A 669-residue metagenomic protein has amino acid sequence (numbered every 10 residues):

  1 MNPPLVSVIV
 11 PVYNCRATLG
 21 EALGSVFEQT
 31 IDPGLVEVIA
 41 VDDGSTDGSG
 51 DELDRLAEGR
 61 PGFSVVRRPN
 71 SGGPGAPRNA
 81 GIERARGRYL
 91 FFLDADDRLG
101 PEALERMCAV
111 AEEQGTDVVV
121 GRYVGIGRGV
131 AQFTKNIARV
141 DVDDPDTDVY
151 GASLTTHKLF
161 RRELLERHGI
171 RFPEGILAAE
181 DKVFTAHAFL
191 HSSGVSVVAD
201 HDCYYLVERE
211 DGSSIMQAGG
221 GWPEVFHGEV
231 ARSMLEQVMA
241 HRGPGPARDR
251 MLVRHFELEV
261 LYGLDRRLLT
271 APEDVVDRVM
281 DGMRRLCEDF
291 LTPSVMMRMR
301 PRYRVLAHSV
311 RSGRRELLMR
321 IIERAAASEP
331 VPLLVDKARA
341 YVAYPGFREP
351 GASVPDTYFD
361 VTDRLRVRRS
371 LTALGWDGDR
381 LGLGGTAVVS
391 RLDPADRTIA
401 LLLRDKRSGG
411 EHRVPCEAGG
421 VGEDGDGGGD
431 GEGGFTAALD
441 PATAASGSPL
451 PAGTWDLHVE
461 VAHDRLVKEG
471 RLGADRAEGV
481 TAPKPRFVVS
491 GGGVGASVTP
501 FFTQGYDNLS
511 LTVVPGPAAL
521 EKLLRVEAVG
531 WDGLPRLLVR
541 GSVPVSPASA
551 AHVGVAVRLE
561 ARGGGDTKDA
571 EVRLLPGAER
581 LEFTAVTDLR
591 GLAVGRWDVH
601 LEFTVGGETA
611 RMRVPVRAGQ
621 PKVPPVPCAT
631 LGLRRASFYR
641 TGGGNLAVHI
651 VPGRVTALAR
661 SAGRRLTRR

Functional and structural regions predicted by a protein language model:
M1-G228, R380: Nucleotide-sugar donor-binding/catalytic module of glycosyltransferases that assemble extracellular/cell-envelope
P3, G243-V253: All-alpha amphipathic helical-bundle segments outside canonical DNA-binding/catalytic cores that form hydrophobic
V26, T30, A57, M234-R242 (+4 more regions): Hydrophobic, Leu/Ile/Phe/Ala-enriched alpha-helical segments that form helix-helix packing faces
D117, L261-L264: Terminal, compositionally biased non-globular sequences in eukaryotic proteins
F189, A231-R232, A326-A327: Short, hydrophobic/amphipathic alpha-helical packing segments that form internal helix faces or helix-helix interfaces
C203-R209, I215-P244, V260, T270-F290: Catalytic core of nucleotide-sugar-dependent glycosyltransferases
V253-Y262: Amphipathic alpha-helical repeat scaffolds of TPR domains
D265-R669: Basic, ligand-binding patches in group-transfer machinery, especially extracytoplasmic/periplasmic segments
